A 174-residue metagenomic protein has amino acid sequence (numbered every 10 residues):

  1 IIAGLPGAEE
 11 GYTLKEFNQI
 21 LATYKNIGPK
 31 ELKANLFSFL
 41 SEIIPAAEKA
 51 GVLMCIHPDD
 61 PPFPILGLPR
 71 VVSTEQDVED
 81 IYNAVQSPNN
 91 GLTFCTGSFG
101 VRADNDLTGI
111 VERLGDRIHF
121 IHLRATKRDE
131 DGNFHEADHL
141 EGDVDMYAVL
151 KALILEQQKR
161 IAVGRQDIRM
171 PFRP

Functional and structural regions predicted by a protein language model:
I1-F37: Active-site-proximal, glycine-rich beta->alpha crossover segments in alpha/beta enzymes that shape flexible
L14-Y24, F37-K49, L53, F63-P174: Histidine-acidic metal/acid-base catalytic patches
D60: Residue-level "edge-of-site" marker
